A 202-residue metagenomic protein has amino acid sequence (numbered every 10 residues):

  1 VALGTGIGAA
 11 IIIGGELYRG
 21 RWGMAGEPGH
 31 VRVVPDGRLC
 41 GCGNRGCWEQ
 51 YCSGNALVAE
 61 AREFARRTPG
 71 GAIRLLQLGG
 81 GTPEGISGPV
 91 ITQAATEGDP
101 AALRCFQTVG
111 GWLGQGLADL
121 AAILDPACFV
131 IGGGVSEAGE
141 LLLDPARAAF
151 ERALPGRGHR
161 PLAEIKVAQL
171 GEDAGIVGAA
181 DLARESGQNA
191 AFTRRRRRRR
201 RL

Functional and structural regions predicted by a protein language model:
V1: Two-metal-ion RNase H-like nuclease active-site motif
I7-I12: Short beta-strand scaffold segments in enzyme catalytic cores
L17, R32-L39, N44-L202: ATP-binding/phosphotransfer module of carbohydrate and carboxylate kinases, centering on a glycine-rich
M24-V33: Short, intrinsically disordered, charge-biased short linear motifs at domain edges
